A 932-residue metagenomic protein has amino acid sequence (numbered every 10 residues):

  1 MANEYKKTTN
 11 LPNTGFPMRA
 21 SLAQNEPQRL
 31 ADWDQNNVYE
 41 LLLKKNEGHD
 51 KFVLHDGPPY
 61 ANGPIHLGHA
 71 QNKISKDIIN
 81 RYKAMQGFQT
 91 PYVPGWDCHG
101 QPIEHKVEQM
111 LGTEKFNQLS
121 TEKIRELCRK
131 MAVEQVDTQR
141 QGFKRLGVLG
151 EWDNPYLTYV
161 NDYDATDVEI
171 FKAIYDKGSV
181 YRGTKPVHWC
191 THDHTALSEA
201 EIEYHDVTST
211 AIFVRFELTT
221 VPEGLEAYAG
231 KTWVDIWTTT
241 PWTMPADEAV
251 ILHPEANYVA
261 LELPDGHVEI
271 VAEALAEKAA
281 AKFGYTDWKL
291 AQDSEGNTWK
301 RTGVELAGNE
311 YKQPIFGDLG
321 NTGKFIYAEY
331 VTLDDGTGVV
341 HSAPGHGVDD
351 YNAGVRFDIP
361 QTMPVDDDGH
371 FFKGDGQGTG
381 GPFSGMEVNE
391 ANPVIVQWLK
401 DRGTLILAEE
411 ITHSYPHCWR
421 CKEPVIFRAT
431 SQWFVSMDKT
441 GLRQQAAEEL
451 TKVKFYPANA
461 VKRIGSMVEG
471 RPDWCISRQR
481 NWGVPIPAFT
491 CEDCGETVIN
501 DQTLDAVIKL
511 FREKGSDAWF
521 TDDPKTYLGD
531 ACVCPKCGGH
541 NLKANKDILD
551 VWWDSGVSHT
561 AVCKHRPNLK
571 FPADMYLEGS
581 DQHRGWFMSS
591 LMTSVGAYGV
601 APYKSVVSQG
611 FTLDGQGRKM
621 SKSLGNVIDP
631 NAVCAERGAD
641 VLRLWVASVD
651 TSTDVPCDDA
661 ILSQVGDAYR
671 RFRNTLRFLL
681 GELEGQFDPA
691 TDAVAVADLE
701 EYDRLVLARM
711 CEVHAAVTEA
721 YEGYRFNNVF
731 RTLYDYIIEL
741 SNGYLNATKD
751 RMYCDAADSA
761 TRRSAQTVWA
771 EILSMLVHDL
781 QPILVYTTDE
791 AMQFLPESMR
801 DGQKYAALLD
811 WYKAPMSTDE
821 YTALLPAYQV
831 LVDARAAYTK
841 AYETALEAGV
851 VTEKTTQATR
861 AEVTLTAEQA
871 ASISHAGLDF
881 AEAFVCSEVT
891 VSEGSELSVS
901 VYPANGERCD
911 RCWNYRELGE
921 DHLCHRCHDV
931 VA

Functional and structural regions predicted by a protein language model:
A2-G266, A343-G374, T404-Q444, M467-V468 (+5 more regions): N-terminal, positively charged nucleic-acid-binding surface of large information/translation enzymes
G68-N80, G87-F88, W96-D97, Y163-T166 (+8 more regions): Structured ligand/cofactor/substrate-binding pocket environments in proteins
D97, V187, T191, L197-E203 (+6 more regions): Acidic, turn-prone loop/beta-hairpin segments
F143, T166, W474, D667-L680 (+2 more regions): Core structural elements
V187, Y415, Q432, A488 (+3 more regions): Residues immediately within or flanking Cys/His clusters that coordinate Zn2+ in small zinc-binding modules
C190, C418, C491, C532-C537 (+2 more regions): Short cysteine-rich clusters marking metal-coordination/redox-active sites
H194, Q479, G495, G538 (+2 more regions): Cys/His-coordinated zinc-binding microdomains
S198, I426, I499, N541-K543 (+2 more regions): Short functional micro-motifs and their immediate structural scaffolds
